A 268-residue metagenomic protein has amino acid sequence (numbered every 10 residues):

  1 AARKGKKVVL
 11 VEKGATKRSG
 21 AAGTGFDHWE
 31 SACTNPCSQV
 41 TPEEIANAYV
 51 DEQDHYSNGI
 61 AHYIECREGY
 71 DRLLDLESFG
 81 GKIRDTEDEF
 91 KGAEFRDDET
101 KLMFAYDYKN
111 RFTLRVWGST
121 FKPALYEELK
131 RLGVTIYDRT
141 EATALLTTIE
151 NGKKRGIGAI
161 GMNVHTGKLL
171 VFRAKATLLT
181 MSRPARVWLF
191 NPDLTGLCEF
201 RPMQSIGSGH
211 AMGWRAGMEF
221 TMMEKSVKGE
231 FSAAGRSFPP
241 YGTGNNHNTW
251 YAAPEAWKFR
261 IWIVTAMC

Functional and structural regions predicted by a protein language model:
A1, G20-A21, T177, M212: Hydrophobic/aromatic ligand-binding patch that stacks against planar heteroaromatic rings of cofactors or nucleotides
A1-L10: N-terminal Rossmann-like FAD-binding beta1-loop-alpha1 element of flavoenzymes
R3-K4, D27-C33, D193-R201: A glycine- and small-aliphatic-rich helix-loop capping segment at beta-alpha/alpha-beta transitions that lines
K13-I157, M162-K168, P184-N191, M222-F231 (+1 more regions): Conserved N-terminal/central alpha/beta ligand/cofactor-binding core
V171-S182, G213: Short hydrophobic core segments
L189-A211: A conserved FAD-binding loop/helix module that cradles the flavin
L194-G196, W214-M218, M222-S226: Proteins synthesized as precursors that undergo proteolytic processing into mature forms
